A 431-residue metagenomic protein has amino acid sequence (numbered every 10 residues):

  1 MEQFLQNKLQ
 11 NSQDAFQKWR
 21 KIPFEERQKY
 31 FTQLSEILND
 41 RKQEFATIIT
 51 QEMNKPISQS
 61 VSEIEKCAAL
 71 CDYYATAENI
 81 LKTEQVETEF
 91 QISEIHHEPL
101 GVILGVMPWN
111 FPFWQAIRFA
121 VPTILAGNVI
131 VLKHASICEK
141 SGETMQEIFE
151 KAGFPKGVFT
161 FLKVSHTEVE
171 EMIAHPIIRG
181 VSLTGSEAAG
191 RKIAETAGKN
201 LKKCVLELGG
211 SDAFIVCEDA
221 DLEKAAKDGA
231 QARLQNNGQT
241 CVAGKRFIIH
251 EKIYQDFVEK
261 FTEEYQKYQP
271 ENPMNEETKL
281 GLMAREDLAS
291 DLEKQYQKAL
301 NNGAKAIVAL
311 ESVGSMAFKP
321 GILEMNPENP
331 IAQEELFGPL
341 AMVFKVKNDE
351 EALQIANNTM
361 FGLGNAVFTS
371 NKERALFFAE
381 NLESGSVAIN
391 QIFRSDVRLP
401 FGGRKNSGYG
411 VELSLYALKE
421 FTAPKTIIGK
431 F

Functional and structural regions predicted by a protein language model:
M1-L5, F24, K42, L222 (+3 more regions): Residues at or immediately preceding the N-termini of alpha-helices
M1-Q91, K267: N-terminal Rossmann-like NAD(P)+-binding subdomain of aldehyde/semialdehyde dehydrogenases
Q3, I178, Y296, A317-F431: Conserved C-terminal structural/oligomerization subdomain of aldehyde/semialdehyde dehydrogenase
D14-K21, E36-Q43, N54, T76 (+10 more regions): Generic secondary-structure signature for well-ordered alpha-helical cores
D14-K21, G105, F214-C217, R246-E251 (+4 more regions): Short, well-ordered beta-strand elements within core beta-sheets of diverse protein domains
R27, I49, C71, G127 (+8 more regions): Residue-level signal for inorganic ion chemistry
T83-K224, V346: Rossmann-like NAD(P) dinucleotide-binding subdomain of oxidoreductase/dehydrogenase enzymes
A188-N326, I389: ALDH superfamily catalytic-core signature
